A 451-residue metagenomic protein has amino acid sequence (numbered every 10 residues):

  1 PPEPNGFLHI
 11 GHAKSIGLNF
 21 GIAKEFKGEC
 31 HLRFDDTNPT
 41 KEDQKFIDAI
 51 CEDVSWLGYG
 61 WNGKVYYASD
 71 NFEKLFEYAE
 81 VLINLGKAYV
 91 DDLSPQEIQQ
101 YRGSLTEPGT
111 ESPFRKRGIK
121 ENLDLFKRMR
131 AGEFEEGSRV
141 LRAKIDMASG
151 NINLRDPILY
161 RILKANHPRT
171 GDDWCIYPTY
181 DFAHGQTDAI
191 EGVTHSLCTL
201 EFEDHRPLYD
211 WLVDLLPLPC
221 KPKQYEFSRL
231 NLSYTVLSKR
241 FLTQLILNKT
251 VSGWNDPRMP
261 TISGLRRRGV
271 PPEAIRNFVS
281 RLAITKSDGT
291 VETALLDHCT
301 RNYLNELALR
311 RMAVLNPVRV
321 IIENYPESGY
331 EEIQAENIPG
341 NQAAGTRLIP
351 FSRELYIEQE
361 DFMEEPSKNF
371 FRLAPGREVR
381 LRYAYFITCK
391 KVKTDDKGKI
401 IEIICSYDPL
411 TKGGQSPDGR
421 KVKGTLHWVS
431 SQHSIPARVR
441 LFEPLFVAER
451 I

Functional and structural regions predicted by a protein language model:
P1-C51, P168-T199: N-terminal catalytic cores of NTP/NDP-binding nucleotidyl/phosphoryl-transfer enzymes
P2-P4, R33-K41, G63-E73, Q96 (+5 more regions): Conserved short loop/turn motifs at secondary-structure junctions
G28-H31, W56-Y59, H184-T194, C220-K221 (+3 more regions): Short acidic (Asp/Glu) and glycine-rich catalytic loops that position anionic groups and cofactors
D36, V81-L242, T300, L309 (+2 more regions): Active-site cores that bind ATP or allylic diphosphates and position pyrophosphate for catalysis
F46-F72, Y78-V81, G86-Y89: A glycine-rich helix N-cap at a beta->alpha junction
A49-W56, L230-G253: Flexible glycine/proline-rich, aromatic-decorated loop/lid segments
G253-S352: Extended, domain-scale alpha-helical bundle/helix-rich regions
Y385-I451: C-terminal, non-catalytic macromolecule-binding modules
